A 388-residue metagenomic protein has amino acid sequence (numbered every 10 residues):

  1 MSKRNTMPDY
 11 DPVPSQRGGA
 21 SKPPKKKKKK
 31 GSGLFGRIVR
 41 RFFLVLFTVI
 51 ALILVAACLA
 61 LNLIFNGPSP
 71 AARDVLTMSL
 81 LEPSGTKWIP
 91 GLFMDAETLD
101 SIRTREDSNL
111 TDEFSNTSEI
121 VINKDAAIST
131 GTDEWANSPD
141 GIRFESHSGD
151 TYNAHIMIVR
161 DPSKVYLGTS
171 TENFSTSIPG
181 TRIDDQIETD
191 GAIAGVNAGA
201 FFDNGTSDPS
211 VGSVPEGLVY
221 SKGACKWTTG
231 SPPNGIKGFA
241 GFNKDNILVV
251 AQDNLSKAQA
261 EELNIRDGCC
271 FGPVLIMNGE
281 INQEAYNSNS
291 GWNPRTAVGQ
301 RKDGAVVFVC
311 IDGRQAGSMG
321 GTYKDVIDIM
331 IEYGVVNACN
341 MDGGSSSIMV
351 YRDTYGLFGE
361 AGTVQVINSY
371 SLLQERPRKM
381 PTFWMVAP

Functional and structural regions predicted by a protein language model:
R4-P24, G31-P232: Zymogen propeptides
T151-I156, I236-K237, W292-A297, P381: Short glycine-rich loop/turn motifs
Y152, P162-K164, N243-I247, Q300-V307: Beta-strand-turn-beta hairpins that frame and shape the catalytic cleft of phosphate-ester-processing enzymes
I156-R160, G241, G299, M385: Short, well-ordered beta-strand micro-motif
S163-K164, A200-N204, L255-K257, G304 (+2 more regions): Solvent-exposed loop/turn segments at secondary-structure junctions within structured extracellular/periplasmic domains
I193-N197, F239-G241, L248-V249, G299 (+2 more regions): Structural recognition of the beta-strand scaffold that forms the well-ordered cores of secreted hydrolase catalytic
F201-N287: Active-site-adjacent helix-turn-beta-strand microarchitecture at beta-sheet edges that either contains or buttresses
P209-G230, N282-N337, S346-P388: Conserved, well-ordered active-site substructure
